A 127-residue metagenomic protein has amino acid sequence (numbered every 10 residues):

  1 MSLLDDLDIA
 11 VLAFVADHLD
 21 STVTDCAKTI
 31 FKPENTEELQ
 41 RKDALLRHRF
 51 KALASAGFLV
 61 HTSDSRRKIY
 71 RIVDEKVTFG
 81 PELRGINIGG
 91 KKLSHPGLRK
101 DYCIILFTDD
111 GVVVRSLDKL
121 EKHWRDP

Functional and structural regions predicted by a protein language model:
M1-H18: Short alpha-helical segments that sit at the start of domains
A13, K28, H48: DNA-binding alpha-helical recognition surfaces that contact promoter or target DNA
S21-K32: Short acidic, hydrophobic short linear motifs in intrinsically disordered regions
E34-T36, F58, V73: Alpha-helical tetratricopeptide repeat
E38-S55: Short amphipathic alpha-helical interaction segments
A54-D64: A short, conserved structural fragment
D64-R84: Short, cationic-aromatic polyanion-contact patches
T78-P127: Long, low-complexity, charge-rich intrinsically disordered regions
